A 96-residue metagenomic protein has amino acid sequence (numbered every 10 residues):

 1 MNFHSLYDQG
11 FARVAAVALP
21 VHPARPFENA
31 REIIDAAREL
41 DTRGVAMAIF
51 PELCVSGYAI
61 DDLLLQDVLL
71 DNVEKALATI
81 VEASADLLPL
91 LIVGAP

Functional and structural regions predicted by a protein language model:
M1-P96: Hydrophobic structural segments
